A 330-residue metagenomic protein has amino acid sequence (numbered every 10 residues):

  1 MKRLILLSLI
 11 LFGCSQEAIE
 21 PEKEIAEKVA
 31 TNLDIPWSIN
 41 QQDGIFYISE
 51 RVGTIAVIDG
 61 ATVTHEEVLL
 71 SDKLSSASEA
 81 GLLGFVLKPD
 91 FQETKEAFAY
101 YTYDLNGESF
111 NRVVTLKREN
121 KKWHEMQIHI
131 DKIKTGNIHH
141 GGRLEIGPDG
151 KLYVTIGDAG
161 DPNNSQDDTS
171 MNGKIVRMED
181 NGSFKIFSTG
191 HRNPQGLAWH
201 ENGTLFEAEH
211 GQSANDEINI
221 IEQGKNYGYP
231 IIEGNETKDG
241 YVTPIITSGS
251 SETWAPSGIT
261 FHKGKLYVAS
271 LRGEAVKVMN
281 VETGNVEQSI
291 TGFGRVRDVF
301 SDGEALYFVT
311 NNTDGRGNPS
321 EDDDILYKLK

Functional and structural regions predicted by a protein language model:
M1-L7: Sec-dependent signal peptide recognition, specifically the positively charged N-region followed immediately by
L7-S8, W123: Intrinsically disordered, low-complexity segments enriched in polar/charged small residues
L11-G13: C-terminal motif of bacterial Sec signal peptides marking the signal peptidase cleavage site
Q16-V154, T204-E207, W254-V286, E304-G315 (+1 more regions): Acidic, Gly/Ser/Thr-rich repeat motifs that build Ca2+-stabilized beta-propeller blades
I19, S75, A80-L82, Q92 (+3 more regions): Beta-propeller domain segments
T31, G136, T189-G190, T291: Short, glycine/acidic-rich beta->alpha junctions
G142-R143, R297-V299: Short, surface-exposed beta-strand/loop micro-motifs that present aromatic residues
